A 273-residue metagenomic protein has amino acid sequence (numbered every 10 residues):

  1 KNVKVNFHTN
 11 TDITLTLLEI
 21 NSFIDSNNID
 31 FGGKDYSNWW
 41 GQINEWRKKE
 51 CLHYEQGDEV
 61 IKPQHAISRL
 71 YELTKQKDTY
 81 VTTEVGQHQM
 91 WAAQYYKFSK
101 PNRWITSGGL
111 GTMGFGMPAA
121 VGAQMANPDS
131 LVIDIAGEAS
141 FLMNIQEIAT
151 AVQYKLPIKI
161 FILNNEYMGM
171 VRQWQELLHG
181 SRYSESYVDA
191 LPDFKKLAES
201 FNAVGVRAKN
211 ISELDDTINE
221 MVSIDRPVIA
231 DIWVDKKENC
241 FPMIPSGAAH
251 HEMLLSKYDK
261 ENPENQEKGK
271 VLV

Functional and structural regions predicted by a protein language model:
K1-N2, H8-N21, Y80, M90-V273: Thiamine diphosphate
I13-T16, G32-D35, W39, A66 (+2 more regions): Alpha-helical structural motif
I24, E50-Y54, G205: Short amphipathic alpha-helical interaction patches enriched in hydrophobic/aromatic residues with interspersed Lys/Arg
N27-I43, I229: Flexible, glycine/charged-enriched surface loops at secondary-structure junctions
S37-R47, D235-N239, S246: A short, charged, Gly/Pro-tolerant segment at domain boundaries
N38-P118, A123: Active-site diphosphate/adenylate-binding microenvironment
